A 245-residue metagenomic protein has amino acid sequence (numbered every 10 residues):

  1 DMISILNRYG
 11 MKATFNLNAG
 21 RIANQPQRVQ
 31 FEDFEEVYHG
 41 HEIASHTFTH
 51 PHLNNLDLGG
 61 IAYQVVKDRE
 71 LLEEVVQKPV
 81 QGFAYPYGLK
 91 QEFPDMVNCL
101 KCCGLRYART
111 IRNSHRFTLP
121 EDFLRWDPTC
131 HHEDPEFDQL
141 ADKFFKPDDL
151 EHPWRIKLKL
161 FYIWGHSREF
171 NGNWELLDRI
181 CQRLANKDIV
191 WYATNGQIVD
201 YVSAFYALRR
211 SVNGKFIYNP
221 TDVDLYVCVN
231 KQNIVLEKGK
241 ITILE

Functional and structural regions predicted by a protein language model:
D1, Q91-P94, Y226: Short, well-ordered alpha-helical microsegments
M2, Q64-L72, L176, I180: Alpha-helical packing segments of well-folded alpha/beta enzyme cores
M2-I5, I22: N-terminal carbohydrate-binding/catalytic regions of secreted carbohydrate-active enzymes
S4-M11, R183: A short, Lys/Arg-enriched amphipathic alpha-helix followed by its capping loop at the start of a domain
Y9-M96, K101-R106, T110-C130, K159-S167: Metal-dependent polysaccharide deacetylase catalytic core of the NodB/CE4 family, i.e., the active-site-bearing domain
L17, R21-A23, E73, Y107-T118 (+2 more regions): C-terminal domain-boundary segment and adjacent tail
T129-Q139, R210-I217: A polyampholytic, Gly/Pro-enriched intrinsically disordered region
F137-W154, Y206: A short, acidic, amphipathic alpha-helical segment used as a generic capping/interface helix at domain edges
